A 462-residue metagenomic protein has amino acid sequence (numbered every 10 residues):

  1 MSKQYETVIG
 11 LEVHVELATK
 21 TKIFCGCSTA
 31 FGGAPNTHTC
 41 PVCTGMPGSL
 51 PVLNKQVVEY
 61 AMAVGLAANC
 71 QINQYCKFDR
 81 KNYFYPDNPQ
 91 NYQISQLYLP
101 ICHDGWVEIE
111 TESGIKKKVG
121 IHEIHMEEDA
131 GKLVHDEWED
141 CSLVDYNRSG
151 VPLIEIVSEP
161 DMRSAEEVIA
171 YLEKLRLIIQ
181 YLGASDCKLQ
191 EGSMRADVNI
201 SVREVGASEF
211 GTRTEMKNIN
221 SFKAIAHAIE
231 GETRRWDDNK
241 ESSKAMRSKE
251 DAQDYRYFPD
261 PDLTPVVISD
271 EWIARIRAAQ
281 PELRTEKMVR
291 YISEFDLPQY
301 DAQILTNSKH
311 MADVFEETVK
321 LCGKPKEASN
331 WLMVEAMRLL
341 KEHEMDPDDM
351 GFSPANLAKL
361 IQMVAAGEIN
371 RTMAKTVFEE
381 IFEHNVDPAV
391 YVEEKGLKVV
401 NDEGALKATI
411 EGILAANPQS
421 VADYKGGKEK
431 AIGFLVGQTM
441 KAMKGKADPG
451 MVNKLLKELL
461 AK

Functional and structural regions predicted by a protein language model:
M1-E282, Q299, K320-K324, V334: Basic, nucleic-acid-interacting segments
K3, D296, V319-A328, A366-I369 (+1 more regions): Structural motif
K3, Y146-V151, L189-A196, V205-G206 (+1 more regions): C-terminal non-catalytic interaction appendages of large macromolecular assemblies
A18, A312, E316, M333-K341 (+6 more regions): Amphipathic alpha-helical core segments of compact helical bundles
V168, A302, A328, A374 (+2 more regions): Small-residue helix-packing motif on alpha-helices
E191-E204, Y255, I292-V314, P325-E342 (+3 more regions): Core structural elements
L321-C322, A328, A336-M350, K359-V364 (+1 more regions): M16/insulysin-pitrilysin zinc metalloprotease superfamily fold
P347-A358, Q362, R371-K441: Strongly charged, low-complexity linkers/loops
